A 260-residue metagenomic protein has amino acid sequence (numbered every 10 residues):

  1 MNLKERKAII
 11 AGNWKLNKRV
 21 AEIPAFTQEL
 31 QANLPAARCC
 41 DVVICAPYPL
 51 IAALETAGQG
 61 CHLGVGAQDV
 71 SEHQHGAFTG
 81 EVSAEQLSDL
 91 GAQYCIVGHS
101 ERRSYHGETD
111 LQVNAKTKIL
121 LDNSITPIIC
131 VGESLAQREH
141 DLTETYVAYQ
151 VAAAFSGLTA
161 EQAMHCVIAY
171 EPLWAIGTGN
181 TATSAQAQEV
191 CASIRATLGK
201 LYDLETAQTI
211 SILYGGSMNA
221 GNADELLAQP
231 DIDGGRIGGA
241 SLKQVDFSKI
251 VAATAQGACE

Functional and structural regions predicted by a protein language model:
M1-E260: Active-site loop-to-helix "anion-binding N-cap" substructures in soluble metabolic enzymes
